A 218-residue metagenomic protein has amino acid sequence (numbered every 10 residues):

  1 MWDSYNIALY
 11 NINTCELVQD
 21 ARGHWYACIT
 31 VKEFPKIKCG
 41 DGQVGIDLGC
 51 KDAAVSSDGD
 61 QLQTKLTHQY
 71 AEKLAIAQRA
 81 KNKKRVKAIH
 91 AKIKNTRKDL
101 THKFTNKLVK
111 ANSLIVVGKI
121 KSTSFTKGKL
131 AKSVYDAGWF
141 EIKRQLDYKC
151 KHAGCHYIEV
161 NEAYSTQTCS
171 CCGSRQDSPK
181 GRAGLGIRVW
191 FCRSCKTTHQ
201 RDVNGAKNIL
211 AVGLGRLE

Functional and structural regions predicted by a protein language model:
M1-D20: Acidic carboxylate diad motif detector
A8, Q19-E218: Positively charged, helix-rich recognition surfaces that bind polyanionic ligands
